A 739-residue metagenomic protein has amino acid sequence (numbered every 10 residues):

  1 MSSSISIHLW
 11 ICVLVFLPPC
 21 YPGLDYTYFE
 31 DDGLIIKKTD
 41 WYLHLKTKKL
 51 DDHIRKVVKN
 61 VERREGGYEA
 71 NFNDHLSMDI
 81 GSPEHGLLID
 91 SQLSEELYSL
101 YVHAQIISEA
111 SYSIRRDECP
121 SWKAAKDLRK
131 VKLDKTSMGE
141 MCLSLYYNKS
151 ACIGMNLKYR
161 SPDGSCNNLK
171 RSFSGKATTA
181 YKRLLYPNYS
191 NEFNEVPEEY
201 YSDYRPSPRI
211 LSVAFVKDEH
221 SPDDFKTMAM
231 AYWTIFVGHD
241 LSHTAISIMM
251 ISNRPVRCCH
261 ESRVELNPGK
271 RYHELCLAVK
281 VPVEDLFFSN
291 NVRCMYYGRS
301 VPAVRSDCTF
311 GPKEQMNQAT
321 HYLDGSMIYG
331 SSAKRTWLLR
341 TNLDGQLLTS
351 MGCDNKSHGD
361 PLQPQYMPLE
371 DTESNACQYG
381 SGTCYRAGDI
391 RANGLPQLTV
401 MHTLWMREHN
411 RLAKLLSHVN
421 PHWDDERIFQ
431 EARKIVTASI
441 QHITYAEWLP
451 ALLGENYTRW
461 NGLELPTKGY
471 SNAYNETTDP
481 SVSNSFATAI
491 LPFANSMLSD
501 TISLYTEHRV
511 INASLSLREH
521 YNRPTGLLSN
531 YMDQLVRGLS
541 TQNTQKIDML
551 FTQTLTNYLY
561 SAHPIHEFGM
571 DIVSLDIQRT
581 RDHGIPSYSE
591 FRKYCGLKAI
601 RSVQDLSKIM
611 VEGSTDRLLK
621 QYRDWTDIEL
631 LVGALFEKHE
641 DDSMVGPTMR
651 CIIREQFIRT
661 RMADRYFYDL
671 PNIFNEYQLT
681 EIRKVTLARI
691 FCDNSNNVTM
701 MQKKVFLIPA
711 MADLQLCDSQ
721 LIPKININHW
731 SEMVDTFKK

Functional and structural regions predicted by a protein language model:
M1-S4, K738-K739: A positional/structural detector of protein chain ends, strongest at the extreme C-terminus and weakly at the extreme
S2, M401, D576-I577: A generic structural signal for short
S4-P22: Cleavable N-terminal signal peptides of Sec/SRP-targeted secreted and luminal proteins
P18-P396, K414, V419-K739: Terminal regions of secretory-pathway proteins
L395-R407: Alpha-helical bundle segments that constitute or directly flank the non-heme di-iron/ferroxidase center
H409-R411: Secondary-structure-rich domain cores
